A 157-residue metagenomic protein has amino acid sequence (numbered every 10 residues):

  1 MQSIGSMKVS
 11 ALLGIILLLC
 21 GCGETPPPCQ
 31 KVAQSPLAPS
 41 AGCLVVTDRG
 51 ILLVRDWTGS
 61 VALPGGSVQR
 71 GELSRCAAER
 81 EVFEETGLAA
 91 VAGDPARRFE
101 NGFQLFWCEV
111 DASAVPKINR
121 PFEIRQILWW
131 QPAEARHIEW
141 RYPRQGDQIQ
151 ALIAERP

Functional and structural regions predicted by a protein language model:
M1-C20: Sec-dependent bacterial lipoprotein signal peptides
C22-A41: Acidic, metal-coordinating catalytic segment for phosphate/diphosphate chemistry, firing primarily on the Nudix
P36-A38, V46, E100-N101, F122: A generic fold-level signal
P39-A41, R49, Q104, R125: Change "...and in nucleic-acid phosphodiester-cleaving endonucleases..." to "...and in nucleic-acid processing enzymes
V45-T47, R55, E109-V110, Q131: Residue-level signal for short segments within beta-strands and strand-turn junctions of well-structured beta-sheet
V46-E84: Conserved Nudix-box catalytic region and its N-terminal flanking loop in Nudix hydrolases and closely related
V68-R156: Unchanged
